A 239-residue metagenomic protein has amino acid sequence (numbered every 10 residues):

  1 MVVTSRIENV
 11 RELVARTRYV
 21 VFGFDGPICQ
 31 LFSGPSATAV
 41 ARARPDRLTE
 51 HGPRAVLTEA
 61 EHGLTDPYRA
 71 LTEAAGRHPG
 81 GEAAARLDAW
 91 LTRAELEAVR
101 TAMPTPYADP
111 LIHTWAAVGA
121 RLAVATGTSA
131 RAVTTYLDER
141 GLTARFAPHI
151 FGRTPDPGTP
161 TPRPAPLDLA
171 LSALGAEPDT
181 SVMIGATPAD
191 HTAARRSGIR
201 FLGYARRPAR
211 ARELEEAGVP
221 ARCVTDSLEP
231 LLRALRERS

Functional and structural regions predicted by a protein language model:
M1-R18, A130, T134-S239: Asp-based, Mg2+/Mn2+-dependent phosphohydrolase catalytic module
V2-A60: Active-site neighborhood of HAD-like aspartate-dependent phosphohydrolases
A41-T101: A metal-dependent, Asp-based hydrolase signature
A55-T72, L122-T126, R140, P148-G152: N-terminal-biased segments
A85, L96-V124, A130-T134: Short, acidic loop-to-helix structural element flanking the phosphoryl-transfer center in phosphate-processing enzymes
